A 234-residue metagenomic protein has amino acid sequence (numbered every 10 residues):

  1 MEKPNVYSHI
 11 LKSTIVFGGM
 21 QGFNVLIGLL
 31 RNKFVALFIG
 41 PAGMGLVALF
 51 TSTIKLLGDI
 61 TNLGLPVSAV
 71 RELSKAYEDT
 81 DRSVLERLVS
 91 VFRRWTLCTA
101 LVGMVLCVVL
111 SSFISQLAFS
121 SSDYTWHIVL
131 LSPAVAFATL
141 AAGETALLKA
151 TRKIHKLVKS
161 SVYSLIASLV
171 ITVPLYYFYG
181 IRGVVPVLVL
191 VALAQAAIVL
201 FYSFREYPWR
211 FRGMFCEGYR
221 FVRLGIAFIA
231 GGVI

Functional and structural regions predicted by a protein language model:
M1-I10, V199-I234: Interhelical loop/hinge segments that connect adjacent transmembrane helices in multipass membrane
E2-K3, Y7-I10, P41-L46, D79-V91 (+3 more regions): Membrane-interface helix-capping segments at transmembrane helix termini in multi-pass transporters
H9-V70, W95, M104-V108, L165-L169 (+3 more regions): Signature of the first transmembrane helix
T14, L49, A146, A150 (+1 more regions): Conserved glycine-rich helix-kink/hinge and helix-boundary motifs of the Major Facilitator Superfamily
L37, A150, Y176-Y177: Membrane-helix boundary and inter-helical linker elements of multi-pass secondary transporters
L63-D79, K149-A150, P208: Helix-loop junctions and terminal segments of transmembrane helices in multi-pass membrane transport/translocation
V105, V109, S120-E144, V158-V162 (+2 more regions): Alpha-helical transmembrane segments of multi-pass membrane proteins
T125, V129, K159-R205, R220-G225: Hydrophobic alpha-helical transmembrane segments
